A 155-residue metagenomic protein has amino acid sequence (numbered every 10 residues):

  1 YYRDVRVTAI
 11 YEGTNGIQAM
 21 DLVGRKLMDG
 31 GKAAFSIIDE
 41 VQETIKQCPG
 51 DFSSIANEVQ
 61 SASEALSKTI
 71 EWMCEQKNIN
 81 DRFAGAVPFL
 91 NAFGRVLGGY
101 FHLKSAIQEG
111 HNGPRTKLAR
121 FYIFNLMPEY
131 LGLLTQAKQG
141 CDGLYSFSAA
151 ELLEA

Functional and structural regions predicted by a protein language model:
Y1-G24, L90-G98: Conserved phosphate/anionic-ligand binding catalytic regions in large, soluble enzymes, centered on
V23, D29, I38-A155: C-terminal amphipathic alpha-helical interaction region
